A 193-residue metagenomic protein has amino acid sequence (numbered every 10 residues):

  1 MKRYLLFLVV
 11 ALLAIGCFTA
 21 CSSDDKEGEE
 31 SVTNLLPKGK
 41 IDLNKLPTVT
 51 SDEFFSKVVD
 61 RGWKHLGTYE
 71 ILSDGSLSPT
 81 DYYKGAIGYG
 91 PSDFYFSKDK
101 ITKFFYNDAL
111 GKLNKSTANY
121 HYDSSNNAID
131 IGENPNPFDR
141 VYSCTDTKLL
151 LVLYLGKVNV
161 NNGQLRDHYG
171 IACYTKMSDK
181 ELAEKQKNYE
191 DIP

Functional and structural regions predicted by a protein language model:
M1-Y4, S22: Positively charged n-region of N-terminal signal peptides that target proteins for export
L5-L13: Sec-dependent N-terminal signal peptides
G16-A20: C-terminal motif of bacterial Sec signal peptides marking the signal peptidase cleavage site
S22-K98, K103-K115, S125-P193: Lipid interaction determinants
